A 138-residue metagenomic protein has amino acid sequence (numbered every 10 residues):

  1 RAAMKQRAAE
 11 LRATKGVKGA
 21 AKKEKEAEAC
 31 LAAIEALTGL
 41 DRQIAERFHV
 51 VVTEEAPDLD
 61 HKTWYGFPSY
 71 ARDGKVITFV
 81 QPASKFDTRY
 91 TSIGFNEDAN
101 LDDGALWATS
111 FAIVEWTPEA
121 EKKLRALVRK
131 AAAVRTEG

Functional and structural regions predicted by a protein language model:
R1-G138: Charge-dense, helix-prone N-terminal extensions
